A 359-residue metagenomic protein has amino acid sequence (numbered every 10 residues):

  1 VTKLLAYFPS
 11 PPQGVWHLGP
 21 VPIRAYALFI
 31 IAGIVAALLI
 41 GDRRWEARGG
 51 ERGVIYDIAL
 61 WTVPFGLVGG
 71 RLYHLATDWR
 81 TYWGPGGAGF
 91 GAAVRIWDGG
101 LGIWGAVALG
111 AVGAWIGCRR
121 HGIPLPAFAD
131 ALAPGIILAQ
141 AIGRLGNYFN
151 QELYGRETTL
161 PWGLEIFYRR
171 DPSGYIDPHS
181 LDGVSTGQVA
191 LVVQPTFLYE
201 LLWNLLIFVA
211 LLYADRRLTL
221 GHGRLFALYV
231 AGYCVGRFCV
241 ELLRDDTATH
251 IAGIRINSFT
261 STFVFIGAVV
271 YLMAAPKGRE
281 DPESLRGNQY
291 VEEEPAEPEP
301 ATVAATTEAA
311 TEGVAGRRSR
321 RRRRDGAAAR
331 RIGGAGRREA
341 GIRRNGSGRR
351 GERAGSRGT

Functional and structural regions predicted by a protein language model:
V1-G326, R330-I332, R337, R343-R350 (+1 more regions): A feature for loop-to-transmembrane-helix boundaries and adjacent hydrophobic helices in multi-pass integral membrane
